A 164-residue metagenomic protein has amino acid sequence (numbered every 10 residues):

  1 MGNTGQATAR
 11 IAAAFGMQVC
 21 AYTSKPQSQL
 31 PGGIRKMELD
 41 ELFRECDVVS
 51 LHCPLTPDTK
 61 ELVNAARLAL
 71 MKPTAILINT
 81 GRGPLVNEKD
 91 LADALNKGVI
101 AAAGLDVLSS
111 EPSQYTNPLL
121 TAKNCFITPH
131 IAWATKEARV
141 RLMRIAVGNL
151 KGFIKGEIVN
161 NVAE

Functional and structural regions predicted by a protein language model:
M1-G2: Glycine-rich Rossmann-fold phosphate-binding loop(s) that bind the pyrophosphate of adenine dinucleotide cofactors
G5-Q6: N-terminal Rossmann-fold NAD(P) dinucleotide-binding loop
A9, M17-Q18: Residues at the starts of beta-strands that form the adenosine-phosphate
A13: Anion (oxyanion) recognition and catalysis
Q18, K25-P118: Rossmann-like adenosine-cofactor binding region
Y22, G104, I127-P129: Conserved active-site loop/cleft motifs that coordinate metal ions or position small ligands
S109-E164: C-terminal helix-to-coil terminal segments
